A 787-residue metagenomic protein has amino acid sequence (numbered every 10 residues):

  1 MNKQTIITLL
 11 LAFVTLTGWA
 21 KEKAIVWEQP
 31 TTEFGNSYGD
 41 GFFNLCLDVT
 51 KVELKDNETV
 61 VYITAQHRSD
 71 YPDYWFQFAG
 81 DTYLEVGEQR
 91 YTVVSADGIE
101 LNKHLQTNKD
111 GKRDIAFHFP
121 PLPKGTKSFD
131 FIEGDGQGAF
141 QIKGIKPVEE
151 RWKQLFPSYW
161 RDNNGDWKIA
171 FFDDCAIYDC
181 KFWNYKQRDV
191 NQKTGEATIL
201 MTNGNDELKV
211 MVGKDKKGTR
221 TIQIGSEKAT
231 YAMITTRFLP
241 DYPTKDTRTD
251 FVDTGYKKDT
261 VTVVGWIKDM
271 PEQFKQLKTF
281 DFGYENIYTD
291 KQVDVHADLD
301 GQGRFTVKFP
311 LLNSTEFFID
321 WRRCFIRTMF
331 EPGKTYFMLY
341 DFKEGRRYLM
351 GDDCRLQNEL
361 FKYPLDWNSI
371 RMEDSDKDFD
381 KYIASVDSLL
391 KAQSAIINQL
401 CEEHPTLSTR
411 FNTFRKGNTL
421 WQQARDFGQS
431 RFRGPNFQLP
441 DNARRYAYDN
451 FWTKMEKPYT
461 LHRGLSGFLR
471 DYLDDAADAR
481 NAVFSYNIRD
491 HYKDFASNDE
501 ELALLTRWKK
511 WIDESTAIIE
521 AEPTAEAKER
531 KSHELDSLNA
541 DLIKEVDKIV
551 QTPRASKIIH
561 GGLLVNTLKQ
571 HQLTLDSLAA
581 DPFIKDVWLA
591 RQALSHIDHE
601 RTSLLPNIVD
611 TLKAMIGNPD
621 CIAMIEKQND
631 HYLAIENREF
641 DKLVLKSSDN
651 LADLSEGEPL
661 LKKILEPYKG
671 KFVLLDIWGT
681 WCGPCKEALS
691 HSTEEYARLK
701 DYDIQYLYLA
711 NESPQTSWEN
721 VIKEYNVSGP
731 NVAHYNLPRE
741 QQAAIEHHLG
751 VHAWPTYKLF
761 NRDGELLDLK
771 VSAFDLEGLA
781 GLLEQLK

Functional and structural regions predicted by a protein language model:
K21-W152: Conserved functional micro-motifs across diverse proteins
E28-F34, R151-K168, G265: Tryptophan-anchored aromatic micro-motifs
K146-Q154, K186-F411: A non-transmembrane, solvent-exposed segment enriched in polar/low-complexity residues
D341-P667: Oxidative protein folding and maturation machinery
R554-K557, L563-N566, I722-W754, K758-R762: Short, internal strand/loop/helix patches that form the active-site neighborhood or redox-interaction surface
K669, I677-E694, N711-S713: Conserved redox-active cysteine motifs that mediate thiol-disulfide chemistry, especially di-cysteine Cys-X(1-2)-Cys
K671-F672, L689-L709, G781, Q785-K787: Conserved helix-turn-beta segment immediately C-terminal to the redox Cys motif in thioredoxin-like folds
H748, H752-W754, L759-K787: Non-catalytic, surface beta->alpha helical segment in thiol-disulfide oxidoreductase systems
